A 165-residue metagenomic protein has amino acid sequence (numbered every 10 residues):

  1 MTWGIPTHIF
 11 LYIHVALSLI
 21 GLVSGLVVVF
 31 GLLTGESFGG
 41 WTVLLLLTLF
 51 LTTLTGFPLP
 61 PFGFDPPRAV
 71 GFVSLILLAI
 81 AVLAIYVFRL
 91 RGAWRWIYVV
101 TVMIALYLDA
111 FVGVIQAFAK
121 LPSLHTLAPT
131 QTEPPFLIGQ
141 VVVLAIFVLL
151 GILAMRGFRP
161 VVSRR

Functional and structural regions predicted by a protein language model:
T2-R165: Polytopic transmembrane helical bundles with strong interfacial aromatic enrichment
